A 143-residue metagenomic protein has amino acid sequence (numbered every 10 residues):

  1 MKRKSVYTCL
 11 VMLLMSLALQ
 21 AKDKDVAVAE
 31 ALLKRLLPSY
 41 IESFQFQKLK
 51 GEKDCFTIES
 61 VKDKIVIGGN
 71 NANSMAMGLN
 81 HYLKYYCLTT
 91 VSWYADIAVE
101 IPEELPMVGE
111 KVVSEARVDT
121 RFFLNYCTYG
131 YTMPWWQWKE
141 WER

Functional and structural regions predicted by a protein language model:
M1-T8: Bacterial N-terminal signal peptides that target proteins for export
V11-Q20: Hydrophobic h-region of N-terminal signal peptides that target proteins for export in Gram-negative bacteria
K22-A27: Cleaved targeting-peptide boundary
A31, P38, G51, V61-R143: Feature activates predominantly on carbohydrate-active enzymes
L32, L36-L37, S43-Q45: Low-complexity, Ser/Thr/Pro/Gly-enriched N-terminal "stalk/linker" regions
S43-L49, C55-I58, G68-G69: Long, folded non-catalytic interaction modules
